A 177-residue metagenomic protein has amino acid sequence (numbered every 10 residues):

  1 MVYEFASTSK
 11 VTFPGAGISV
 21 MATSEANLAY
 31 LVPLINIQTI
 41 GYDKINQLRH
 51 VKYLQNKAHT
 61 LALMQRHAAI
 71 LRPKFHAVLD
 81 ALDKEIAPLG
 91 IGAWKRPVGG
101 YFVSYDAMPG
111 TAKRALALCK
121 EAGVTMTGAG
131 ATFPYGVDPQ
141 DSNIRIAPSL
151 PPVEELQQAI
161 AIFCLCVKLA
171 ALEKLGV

Functional and structural regions predicted by a protein language model:
M1-A68, R72, L172: Conserved core segment of the aminotransferase class I/II
V2, G92, V124: Short, conserved active-site loop motifs that form the nucleotide-linked donor/cofactor pocket
A6, V20-A22, R96, F102-D106 (+1 more regions): Short beta-strand segments
S7-S9, I91-G92, G130-Y135: Short, solvent-exposed loop/turn elements at beta->coil junctions and helix N-caps that rim active or binding pockets
L28, V32, F102-R145, V153: Conserved C-terminal alpha-helix-loop-beta "cap" of PLP-dependent enzymes that closes/shapes the active-site mouth
T39-I40, E121-T127, C164-L172: A common structural junction motif
Q65-L79, I91-D106: Conserved glycine-rich beta-strand-loop-beta hairpin in the small C-terminal domain of fold type I
V137-V177: PLP-dependent enzyme catalytic core of the Aspartate aminotransferase-like
